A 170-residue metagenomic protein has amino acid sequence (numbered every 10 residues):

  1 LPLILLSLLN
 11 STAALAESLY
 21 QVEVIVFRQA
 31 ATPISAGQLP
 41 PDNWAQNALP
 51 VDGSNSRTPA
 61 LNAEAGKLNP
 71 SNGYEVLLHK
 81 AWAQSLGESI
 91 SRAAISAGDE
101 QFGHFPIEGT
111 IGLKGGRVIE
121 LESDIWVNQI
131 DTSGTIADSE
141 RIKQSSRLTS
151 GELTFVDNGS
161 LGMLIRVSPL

Functional and structural regions predicted by a protein language model:
L1-L5: Sec-dependent N-terminal signal peptides
L9-A13: N-terminal signal peptide c-region/cleavage motif recognized by signal peptidases
A16-R147, T154: Extended, low-hydrophobicity segments enriched in charged/polar residues
E23-I25, L164-S168: Soluble periplasmic/extracytoplasmic beta-strand elements of cell-envelope proteins
Q144, D157, P169: Pocket-edge structural micro-motifs
E152-N158, L164-R166: Short, exposed beta-strand-loop hairpins at the edges of beta-sheets in extracellular/periplasmic proteins
